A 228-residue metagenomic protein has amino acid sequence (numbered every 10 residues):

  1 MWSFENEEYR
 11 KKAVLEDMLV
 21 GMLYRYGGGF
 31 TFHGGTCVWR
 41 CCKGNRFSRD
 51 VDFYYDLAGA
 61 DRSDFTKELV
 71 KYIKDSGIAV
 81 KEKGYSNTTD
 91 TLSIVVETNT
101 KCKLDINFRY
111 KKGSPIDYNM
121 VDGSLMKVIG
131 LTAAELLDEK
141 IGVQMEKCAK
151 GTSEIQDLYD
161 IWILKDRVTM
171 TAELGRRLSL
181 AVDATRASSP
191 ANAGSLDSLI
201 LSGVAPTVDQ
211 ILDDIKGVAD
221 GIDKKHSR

Functional and structural regions predicted by a protein language model:
M1-F30, C41-V51, Y55-R228: Structured mid-to-C-terminal alpha-helical surface segments
F32-C37: Glycine-rich beta-strand-to-loop/alpha-helix junction loops that act as flexible
